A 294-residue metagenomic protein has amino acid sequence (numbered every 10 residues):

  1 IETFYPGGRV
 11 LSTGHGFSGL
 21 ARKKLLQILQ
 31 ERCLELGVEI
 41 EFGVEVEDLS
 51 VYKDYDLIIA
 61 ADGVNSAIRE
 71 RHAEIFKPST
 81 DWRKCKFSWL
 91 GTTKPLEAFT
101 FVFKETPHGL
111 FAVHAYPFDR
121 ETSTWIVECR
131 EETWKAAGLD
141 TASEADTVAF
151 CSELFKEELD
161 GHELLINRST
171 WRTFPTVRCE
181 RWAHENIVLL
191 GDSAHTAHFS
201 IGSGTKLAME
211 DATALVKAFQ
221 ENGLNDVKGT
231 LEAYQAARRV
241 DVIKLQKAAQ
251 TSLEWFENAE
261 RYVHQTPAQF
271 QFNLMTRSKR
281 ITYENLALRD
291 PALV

Functional and structural regions predicted by a protein language model:
I1-W89, L293-V294: Conserved N-terminal helical subregion
T3, L49, A115-P117, W182: A structural signal for short hydrophobic beta-strand segments in well-ordered beta-sheet cores
T13-H15, A21, P95-T176: Conserved FAD/dinucleotide-binding core of flavoprotein oxidoreductases
D54, T122, E185-N186: Conserved catalytic motifs of the protein kinase core domain
I59-A60, T170-T251, W255: Conserved mid-domain beta->alpha element of the FAD-binding
H72-F76, K94, K104, D140 (+1 more regions): Short, glycine/charged-enriched secondary-structure capping and boundary segments
L253-M275: C-terminal domain-closing interface element
Q269-V294: C-terminal auxiliary extensions adjacent to catalytic cores
